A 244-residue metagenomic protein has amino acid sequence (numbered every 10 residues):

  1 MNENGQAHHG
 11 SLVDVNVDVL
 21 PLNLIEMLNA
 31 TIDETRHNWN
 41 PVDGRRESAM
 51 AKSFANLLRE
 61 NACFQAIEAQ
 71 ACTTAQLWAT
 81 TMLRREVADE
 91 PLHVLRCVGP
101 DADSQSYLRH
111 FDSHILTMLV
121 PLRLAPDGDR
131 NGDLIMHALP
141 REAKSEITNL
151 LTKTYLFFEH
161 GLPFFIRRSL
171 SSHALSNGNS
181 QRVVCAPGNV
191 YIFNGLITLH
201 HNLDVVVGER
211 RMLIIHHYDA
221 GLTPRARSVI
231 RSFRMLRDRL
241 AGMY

Functional and structural regions predicted by a protein language model:
M1-T74, R182-C185, N189-V190, G221-Y244: N-terminal auxiliary "cap/dimerization" subdomain that precedes the catalytic jelly-roll/cupin core of mononuclear
R45-V94, V98-D103, Y107, F111: Signature of the catalytic double-stranded beta-helix
G99-P187: Catalytic core of non-heme Fe(II) oxygenases with the double-stranded beta-helix
V184-A186, V206-E209: A structural signal for short secondary-structure junctions
V190-I192, I214: Hydrophobic beta-strand signal
G195-L196, H217: Conserved "cap/hinge" positions at secondary-structure junctions
T198-V206: Short beta-strand His + acidic residue motifs that chelate non-heme Fe in jelly-roll/DSBH and cupin folds
G208-L222: A short hydrophobic beta-strand segment most commonly corresponding to one strand of the jelly-roll/cupin
